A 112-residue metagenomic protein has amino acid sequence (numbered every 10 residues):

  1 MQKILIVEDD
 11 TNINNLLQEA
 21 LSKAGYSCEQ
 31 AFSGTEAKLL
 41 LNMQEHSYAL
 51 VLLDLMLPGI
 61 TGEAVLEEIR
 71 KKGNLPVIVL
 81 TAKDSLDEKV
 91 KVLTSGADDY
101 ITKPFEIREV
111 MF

Functional and structural regions predicted by a protein language model:
M1-F112: N-terminal/domain-start alpha-helical segments
